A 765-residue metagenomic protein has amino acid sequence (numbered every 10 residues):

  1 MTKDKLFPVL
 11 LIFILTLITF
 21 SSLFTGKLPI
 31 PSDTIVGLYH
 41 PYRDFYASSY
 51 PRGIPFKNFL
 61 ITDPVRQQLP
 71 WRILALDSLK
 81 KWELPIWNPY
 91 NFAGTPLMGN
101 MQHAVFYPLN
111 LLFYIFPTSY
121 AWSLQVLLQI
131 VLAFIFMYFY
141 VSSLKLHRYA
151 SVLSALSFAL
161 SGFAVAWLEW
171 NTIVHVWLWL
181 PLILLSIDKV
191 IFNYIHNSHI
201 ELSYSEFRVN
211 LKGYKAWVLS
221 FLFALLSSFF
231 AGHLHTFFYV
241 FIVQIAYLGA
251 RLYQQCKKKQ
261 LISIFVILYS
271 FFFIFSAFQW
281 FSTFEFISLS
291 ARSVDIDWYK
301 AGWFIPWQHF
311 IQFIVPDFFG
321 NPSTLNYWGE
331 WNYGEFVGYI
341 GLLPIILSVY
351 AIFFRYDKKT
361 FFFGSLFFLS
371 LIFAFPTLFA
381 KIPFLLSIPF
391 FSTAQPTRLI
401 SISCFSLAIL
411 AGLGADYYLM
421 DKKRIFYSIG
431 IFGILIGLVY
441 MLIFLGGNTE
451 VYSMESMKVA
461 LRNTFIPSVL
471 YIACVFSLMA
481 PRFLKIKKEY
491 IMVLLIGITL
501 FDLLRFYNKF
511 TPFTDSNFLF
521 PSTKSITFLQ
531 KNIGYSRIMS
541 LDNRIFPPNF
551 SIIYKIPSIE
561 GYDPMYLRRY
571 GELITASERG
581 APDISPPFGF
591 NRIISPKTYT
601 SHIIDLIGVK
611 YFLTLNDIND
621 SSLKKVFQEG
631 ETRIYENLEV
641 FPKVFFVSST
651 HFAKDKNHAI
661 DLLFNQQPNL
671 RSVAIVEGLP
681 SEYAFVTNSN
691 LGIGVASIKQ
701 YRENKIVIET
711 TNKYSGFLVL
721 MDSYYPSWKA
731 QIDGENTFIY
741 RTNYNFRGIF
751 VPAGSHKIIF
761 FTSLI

Functional and structural regions predicted by a protein language model:
M1-L23, I35-Y50, L252, Q260-Y269 (+1 more regions): Start-transfer (signal-anchor) and selected internal transmembrane alpha helices of multi-pass inner/ER membrane
I12, F134-S143, R148-N193, Y214-Y253 (+3 more regions): Membrane-embedded helix bundles of polyisoprenyl
L17-L28, L79, E83, N100 (+10 more regions): Membrane-interface helix-loop junctions at the exits of transmembrane helices
F24-Y140, L144, Y149-W179, Q308-G334 (+1 more regions): Active-site lumenal/periplasmic loops and adjacent helix-entry segments of GT-C-fold, multi-pass membrane
V36-V65, L69-D77, F272-A351, F373 (+5 more regions): Periplasmic/ER-lumenal interhelical loops and adjacent helix-loop junctions in multi-pass membrane proteins
P41, F59-R66, P70, K81 (+6 more regions): Extracytoplasmic/lumenal acceptor-recognition loop(s) of multi-pass membrane glycoenzymes
T172-L178, V190-I191, S220-L222, L226 (+6 more regions): Contiguous transmembrane helix-bundle modules in multi-pass membrane proteins
N549, E560, K610, F641 (+1 more regions): Active-site-proximal, structured, solvent-exposed surfaces of multi-pass membrane proteins that position macromolecular
